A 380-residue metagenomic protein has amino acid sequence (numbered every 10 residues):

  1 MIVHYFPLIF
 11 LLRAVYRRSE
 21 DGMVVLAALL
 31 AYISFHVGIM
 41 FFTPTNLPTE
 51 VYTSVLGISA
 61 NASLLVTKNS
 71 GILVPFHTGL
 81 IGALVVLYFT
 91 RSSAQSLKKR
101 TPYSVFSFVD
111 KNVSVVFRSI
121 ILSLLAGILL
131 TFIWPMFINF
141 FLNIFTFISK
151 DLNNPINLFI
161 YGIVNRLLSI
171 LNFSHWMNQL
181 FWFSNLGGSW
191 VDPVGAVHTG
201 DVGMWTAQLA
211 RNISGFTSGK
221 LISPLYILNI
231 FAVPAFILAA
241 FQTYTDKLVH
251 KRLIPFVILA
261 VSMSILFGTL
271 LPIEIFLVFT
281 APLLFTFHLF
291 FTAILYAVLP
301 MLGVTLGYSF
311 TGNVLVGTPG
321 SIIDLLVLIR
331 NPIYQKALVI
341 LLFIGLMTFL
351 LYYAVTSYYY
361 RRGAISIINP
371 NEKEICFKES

Functional and structural regions predicted by a protein language model:
M1, V37-H77, S104, F108 (+3 more regions): Inter-helical loop and helix-membrane interface segments of multi-pass membrane transporters/permeases
M1-P102, D110, F279-L302: Early transmembrane hairpin of solute transport permeases
V3-H4, K111-V116, S149-I160, L209-I213 (+3 more regions): Membrane-interfacial loop-to-helix junctions in multi-pass transporters
F6-R18, T78-K99, Q179, L221-L248 (+1 more regions): Transmembrane alpha-helical segments in integral membrane proteins
F35, I39, G82, V86 (+9 more regions): Alpha-helical transmembrane segments of multipass membrane proteins
G127-G195: Aromatic-rich transmembrane-lumenal/periplasmic boundary elements in polytopic membrane proteins
N178-F181, G187-D192, G203-A232: Individual transmembrane alpha-helix segments
V194, V202-S214, P234-Q242, F256-A260 (+1 more regions): Transmembrane alpha-helical segments and their short flanking loops that form helix-hairpins/helix-helix interfaces
